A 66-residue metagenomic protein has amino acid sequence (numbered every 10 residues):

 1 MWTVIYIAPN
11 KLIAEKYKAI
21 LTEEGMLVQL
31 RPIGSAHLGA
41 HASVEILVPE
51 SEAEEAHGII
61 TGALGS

Functional and structural regions predicted by a protein language model:
M1-S66: Acidic/polar low-complexity segments and flexible, solvent-exposed patches
